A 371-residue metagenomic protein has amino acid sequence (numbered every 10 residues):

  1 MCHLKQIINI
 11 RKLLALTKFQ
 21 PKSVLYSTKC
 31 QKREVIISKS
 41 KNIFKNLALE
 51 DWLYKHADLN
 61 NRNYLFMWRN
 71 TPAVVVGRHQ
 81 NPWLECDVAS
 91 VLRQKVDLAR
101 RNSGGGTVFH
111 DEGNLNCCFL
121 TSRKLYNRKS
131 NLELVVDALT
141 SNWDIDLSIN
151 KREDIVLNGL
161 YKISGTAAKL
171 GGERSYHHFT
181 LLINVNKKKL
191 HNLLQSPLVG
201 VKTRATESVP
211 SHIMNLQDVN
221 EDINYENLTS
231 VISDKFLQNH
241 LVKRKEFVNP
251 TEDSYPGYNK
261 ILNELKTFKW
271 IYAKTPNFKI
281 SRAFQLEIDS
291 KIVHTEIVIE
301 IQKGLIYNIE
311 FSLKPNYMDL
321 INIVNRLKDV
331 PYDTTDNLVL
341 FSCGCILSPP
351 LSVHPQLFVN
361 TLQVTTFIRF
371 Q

Functional and structural regions predicted by a protein language model:
C2-Y126, S352-V353, T361, T365-R369: N-terminal lobe of the biotin/lipoate ligase/transferase fold
K45, W52, E133-D146, K162-T166 (+2 more regions): Long, positively charged amphipathic alpha-helical accessory segments at protein N-termini or as interdomain linkers
Y64-F66, T107, D146, E296-E300: Short, surface-exposed charged micro-motifs
R101-N116, I155-L157, K162, A167-S175 (+1 more regions): FAD-binding core of FAD-dependent oxidoreductases, characterized by glycine-rich FAD pyrophosphate-binding loops
E112-E153, N158-G159: Contiguous, small/hydrophobic- and glycine-enriched helical/loop subdomains that border and often "cap" functional
I163, Q285-I301: Amphipathic, interaction-prone secondary-structure segments
A167-K169, L181-I183, T295-L313: Short beta-strand elements
